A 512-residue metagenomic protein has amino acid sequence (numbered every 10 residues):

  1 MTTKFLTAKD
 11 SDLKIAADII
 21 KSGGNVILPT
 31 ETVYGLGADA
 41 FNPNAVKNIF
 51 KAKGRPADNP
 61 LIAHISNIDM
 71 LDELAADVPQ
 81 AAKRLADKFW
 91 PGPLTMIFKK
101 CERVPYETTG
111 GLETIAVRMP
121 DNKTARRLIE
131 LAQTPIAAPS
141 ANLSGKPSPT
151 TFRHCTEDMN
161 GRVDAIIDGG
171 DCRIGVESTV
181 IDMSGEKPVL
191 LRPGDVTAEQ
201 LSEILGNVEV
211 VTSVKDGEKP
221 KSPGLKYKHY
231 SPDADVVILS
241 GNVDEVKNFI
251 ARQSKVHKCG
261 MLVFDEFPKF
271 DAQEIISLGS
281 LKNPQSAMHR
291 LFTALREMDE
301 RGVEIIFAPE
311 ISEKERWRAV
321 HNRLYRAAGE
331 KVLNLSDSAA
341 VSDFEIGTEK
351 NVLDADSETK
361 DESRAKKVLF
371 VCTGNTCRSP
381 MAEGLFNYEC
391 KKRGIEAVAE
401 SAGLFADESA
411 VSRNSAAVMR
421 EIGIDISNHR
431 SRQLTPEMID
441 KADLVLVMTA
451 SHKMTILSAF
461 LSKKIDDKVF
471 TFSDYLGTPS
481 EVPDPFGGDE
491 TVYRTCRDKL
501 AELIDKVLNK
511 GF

Functional and structural regions predicted by a protein language model:
M1-V341: Active-site-adjacent structural elements in enzyme catalytic cores
K51, E157, N322, G384-K392 (+1 more regions): Short, well-ordered alpha-helices that flank and scaffold nucleotide-derived cofactor binding pockets
P56, C390-E396, L461-I465: Short helix-capping segments at alpha-helix termini
D244-V263, I426-A442, L446, K453-M454: S-adenosyl-L-methionine/SAH cofactor-binding core of RNA-modifying enzymes
S336-S363: Intrinsically disordered, low-complexity terminal tails and inter-domain linkers enriched for S/T/G/P/D/E
D361-K441, N509-F512: Conserved active-site segments centered on acidic
S363, L444, A450, M454-F512: Phosphate-binding/catalytic loops
